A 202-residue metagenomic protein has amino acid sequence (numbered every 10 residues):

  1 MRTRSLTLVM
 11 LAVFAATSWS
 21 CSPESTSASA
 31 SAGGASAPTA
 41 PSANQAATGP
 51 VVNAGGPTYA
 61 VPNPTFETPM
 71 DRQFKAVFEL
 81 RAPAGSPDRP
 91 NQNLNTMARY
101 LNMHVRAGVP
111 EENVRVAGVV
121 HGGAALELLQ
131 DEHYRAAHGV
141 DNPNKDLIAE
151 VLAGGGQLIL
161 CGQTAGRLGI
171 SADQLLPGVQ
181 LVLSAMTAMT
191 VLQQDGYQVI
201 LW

Functional and structural regions predicted by a protein language model:
M1-L8: Bacterial N-terminal signal peptides that target proteins for export
T17-S20: C-terminal motif of bacterial Sec signal peptides marking the signal peptidase cleavage site
S22-E24: Bacterial signal peptide processing site
S31-M70: N-terminal low-complexity, Pro/Thr/Ser-rich intrinsically disordered segments that act as propeptides or flexible
P50-N53, T58, Y134-R135, V140-W202: A cross-taxonomic marker for long C-terminal extensions/tails that follow the last structured domain
P69-P87, L128-E132: Acidic/histidine-rich, surface-exposed loop or edge segments in extracytoplasmic proteins
P90-V109: Histidine-anchored nucleotide/phosphate-binding helix
P110-L128: Acidic helix-start/capping segments at beta-turn-to-alpha-helix junctions
